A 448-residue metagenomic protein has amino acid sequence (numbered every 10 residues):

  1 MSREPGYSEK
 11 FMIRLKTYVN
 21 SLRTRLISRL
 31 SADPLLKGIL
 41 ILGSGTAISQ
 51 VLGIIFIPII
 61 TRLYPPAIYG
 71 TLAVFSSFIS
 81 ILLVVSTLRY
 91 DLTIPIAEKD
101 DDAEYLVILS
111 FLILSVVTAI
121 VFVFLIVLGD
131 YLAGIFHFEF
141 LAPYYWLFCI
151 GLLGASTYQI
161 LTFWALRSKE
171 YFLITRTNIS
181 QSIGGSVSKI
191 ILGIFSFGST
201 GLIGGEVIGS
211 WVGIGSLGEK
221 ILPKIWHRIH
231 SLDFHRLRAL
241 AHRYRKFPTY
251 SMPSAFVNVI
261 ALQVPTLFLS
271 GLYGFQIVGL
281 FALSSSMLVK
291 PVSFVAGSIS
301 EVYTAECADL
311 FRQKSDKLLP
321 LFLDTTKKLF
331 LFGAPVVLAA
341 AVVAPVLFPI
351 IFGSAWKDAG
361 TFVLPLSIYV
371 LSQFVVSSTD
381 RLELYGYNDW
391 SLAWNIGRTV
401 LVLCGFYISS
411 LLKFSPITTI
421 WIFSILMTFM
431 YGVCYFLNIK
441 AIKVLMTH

Functional and structural regions predicted by a protein language model:
F11, Y18, P34-Q50, F75 (+7 more regions): Membrane-water interface segments that mark the loop-to-transmembrane alpha-helix transition
F11-S21, S31-L88, F122-I126, S182-S186 (+7 more regions): Signature of the first transmembrane helix
T17-S31, L35, F172, S199 (+3 more regions): Interhelical loop/hinge segments that connect adjacent transmembrane helices in multipass membrane
G38-G53, S180-Q181, G185, L202-K224 (+3 more regions): Transmembrane helical elements of multi-pass membrane transporters/channels
P66-Y69, G129-F148, L323, V342-L371: Interfacial segments at transmembrane-helix termini and the short loops linking adjacent helices
A73-V74, A142-C149, T175-W226, S285 (+2 more regions): Hydrophobic alpha-helical transmembrane segments
V84-D102, R167, S284, L288-Q313 (+1 more regions): Helix-loop junctions and terminal segments of transmembrane helices in multi-pass membrane transport/translocation
T93-D102, L153-S180, I191, F195 (+3 more regions): Membrane-interface junctions at transmembrane-helix termini in multi-pass inner-membrane proteins
